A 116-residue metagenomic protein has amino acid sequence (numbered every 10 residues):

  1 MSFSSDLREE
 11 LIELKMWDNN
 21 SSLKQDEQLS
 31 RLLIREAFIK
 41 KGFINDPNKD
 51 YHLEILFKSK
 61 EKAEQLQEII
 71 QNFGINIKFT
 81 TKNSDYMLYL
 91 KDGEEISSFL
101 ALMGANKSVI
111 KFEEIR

Functional and structural regions predicted by a protein language model:
M1-E113: DNA-contacting interfaces and partner/effector-binding or oligomerization modules in DNA-centric proteins
R116: Long, contiguous binding/interaction regions
